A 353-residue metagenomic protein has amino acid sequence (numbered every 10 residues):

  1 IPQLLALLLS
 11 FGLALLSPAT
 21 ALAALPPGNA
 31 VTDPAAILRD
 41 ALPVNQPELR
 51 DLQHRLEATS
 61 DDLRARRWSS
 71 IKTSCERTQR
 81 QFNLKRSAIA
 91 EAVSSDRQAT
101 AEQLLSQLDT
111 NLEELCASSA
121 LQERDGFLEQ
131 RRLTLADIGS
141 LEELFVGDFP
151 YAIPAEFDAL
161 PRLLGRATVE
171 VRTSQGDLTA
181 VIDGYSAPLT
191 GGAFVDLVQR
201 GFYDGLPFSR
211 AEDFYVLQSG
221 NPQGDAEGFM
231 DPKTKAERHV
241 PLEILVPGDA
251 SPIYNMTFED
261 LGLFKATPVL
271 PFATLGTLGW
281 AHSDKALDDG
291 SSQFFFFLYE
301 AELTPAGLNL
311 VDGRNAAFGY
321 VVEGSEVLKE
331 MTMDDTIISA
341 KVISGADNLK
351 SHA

Functional and structural regions predicted by a protein language model:
Q3, L22-A353: Cross-family detector of peptidyl-prolyl cis-trans isomerase
Q3-L16: Bacterial N-terminal signal peptides
L16-L22: Membrane-interface motif at the C-terminal end of an N-terminal transmembrane signal
